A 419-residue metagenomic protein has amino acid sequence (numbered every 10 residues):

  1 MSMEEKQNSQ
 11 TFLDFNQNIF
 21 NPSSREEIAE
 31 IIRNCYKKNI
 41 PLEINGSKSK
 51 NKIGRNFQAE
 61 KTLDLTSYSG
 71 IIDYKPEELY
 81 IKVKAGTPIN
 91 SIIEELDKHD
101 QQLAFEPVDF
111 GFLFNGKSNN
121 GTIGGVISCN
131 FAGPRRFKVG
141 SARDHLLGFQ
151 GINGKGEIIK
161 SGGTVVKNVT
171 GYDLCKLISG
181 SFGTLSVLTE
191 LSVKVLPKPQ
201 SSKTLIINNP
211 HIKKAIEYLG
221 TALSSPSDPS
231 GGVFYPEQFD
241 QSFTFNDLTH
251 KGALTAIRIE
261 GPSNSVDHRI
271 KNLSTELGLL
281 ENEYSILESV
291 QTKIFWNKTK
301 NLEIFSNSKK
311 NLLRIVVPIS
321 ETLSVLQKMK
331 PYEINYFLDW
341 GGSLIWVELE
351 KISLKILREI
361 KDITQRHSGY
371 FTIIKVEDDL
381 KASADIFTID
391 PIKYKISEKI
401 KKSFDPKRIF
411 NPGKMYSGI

Functional and structural regions predicted by a protein language model:
E5, I19-P22, L42-G46, V83-A85 (+10 more regions): General beta-strand structural signal in soluble alpha/beta enzymes
T11-F110: Glycine-rich N-terminal segment of FAD-binding domains in flavoprotein oxidoreductases, spanning the beta-loop-helix
E27-E30, N90-S91, I212-E217, S263-K271 (+2 more regions): Short, conserved charged micro-motifs
N51-G70, V83-K84, R135-K155, V187-E190 (+1 more regions): Structural signature of FAD isoalloxazine-binding scaffolds in flavoprotein oxidoreductases
I53-E60, T66, L113, L280-I419: Conserved glycine-rich FAD pyrophosphate-binding loop
A85-K160: A generic, well-ordered mixed alpha/beta core segment in the N-terminal half of proteins
S128, L147-K309: C-terminal substrate-binding/cap subdomain adjacent to the FAD-binding core in PCMH-type and related FAD-linked
